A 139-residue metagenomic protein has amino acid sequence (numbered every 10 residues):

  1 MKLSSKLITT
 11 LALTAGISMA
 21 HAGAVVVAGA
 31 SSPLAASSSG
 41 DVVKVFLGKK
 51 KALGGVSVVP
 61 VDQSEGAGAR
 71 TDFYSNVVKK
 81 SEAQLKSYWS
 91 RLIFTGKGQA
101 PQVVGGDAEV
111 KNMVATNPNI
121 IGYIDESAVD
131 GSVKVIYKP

Functional and structural regions predicted by a protein language model:
M1-L11: Bacterial N-terminal signal peptides that target proteins for export
I17-G23: Sec/Tat signal peptide C-region and signal peptidase I cleavage site
G23-P139: Exported/periplasmic ABC-transporter solute-binding proteins
